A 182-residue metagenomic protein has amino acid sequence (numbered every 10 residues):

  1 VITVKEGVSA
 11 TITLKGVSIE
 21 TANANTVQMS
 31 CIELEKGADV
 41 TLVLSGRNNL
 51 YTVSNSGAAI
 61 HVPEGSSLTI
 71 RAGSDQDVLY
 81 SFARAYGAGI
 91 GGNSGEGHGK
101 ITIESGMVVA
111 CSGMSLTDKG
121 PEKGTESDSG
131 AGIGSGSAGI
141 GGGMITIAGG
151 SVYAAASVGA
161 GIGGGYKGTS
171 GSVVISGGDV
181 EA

Functional and structural regions predicted by a protein language model:
V1-A182: A composition-driven surface/loop motif
